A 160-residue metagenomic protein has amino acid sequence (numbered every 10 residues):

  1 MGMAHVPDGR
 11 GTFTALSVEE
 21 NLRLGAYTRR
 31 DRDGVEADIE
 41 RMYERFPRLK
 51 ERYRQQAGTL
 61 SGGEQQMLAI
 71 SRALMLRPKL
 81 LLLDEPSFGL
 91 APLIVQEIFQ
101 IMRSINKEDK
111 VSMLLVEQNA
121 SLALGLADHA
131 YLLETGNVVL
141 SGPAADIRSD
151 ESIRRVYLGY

Functional and structural regions predicted by a protein language model:
L16-A37, R45-K50, G142, Y160: ABC-type ATPase nucleotide-binding domains, specifically the catalytic core motifs of the NBD
Q56-L60, E64: Conserved ABC ATPase signature
A73-L74: ABC ATPase C-loop
R77: Conserved catalytic motifs of ABC-family nucleotide-binding domains
L81-E85: Catalytic Walker B motif of ABC-type/P-loop ATPase nucleotide-binding domains
Q96-K110: Helical segment within the ABC ATPase nucleotide-binding domain
H129, S141: Short, glycine/charged-rich "phosphate-handling" switch motifs in NTP-dependent and phosphotransfer domains
